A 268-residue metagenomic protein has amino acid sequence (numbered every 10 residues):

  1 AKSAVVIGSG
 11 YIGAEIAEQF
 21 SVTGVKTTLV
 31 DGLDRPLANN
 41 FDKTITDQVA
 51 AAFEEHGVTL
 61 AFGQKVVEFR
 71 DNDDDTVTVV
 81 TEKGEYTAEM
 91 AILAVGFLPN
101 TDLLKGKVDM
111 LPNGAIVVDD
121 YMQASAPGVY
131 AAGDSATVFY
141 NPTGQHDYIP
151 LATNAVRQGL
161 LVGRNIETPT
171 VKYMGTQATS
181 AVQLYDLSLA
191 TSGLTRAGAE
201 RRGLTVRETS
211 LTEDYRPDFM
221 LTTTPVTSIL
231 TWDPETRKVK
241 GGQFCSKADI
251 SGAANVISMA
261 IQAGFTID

Functional and structural regions predicted by a protein language model:
A1, T78, E85-L161: FAD-site-proximal beta/loop scaffold in flavoenzymes
S3-V5, Y11-F69, L151-N154, V171-A197: Rossmann-like dinucleotide-binding cores of NAD(P)H-dependent redox enzymes
T59-A61, Y130, R207-T209: General small-molecule cofactor/ligand-binding pocket signal
E68, Y121, I229-T231: Short, surface-exposed charged micro-motifs
E68-T76: Feature captures the FAD/FMN-dependent oxidoreductase FAD-binding
T81-G84, P225: Glycine-centered tight beta-turn/hairpin loop motif at sheet-sheet or coil-to-beta transitions
S135-A248: Mid-to-C-terminal Rossmann-like scaffold of FAD/NAD(P)H-dependent oxidoreductases
I250, I257-D268: Helix-rich C-terminal "cap"/substrate-channel and partner-interaction subdomain that packs against the flavin-binding
